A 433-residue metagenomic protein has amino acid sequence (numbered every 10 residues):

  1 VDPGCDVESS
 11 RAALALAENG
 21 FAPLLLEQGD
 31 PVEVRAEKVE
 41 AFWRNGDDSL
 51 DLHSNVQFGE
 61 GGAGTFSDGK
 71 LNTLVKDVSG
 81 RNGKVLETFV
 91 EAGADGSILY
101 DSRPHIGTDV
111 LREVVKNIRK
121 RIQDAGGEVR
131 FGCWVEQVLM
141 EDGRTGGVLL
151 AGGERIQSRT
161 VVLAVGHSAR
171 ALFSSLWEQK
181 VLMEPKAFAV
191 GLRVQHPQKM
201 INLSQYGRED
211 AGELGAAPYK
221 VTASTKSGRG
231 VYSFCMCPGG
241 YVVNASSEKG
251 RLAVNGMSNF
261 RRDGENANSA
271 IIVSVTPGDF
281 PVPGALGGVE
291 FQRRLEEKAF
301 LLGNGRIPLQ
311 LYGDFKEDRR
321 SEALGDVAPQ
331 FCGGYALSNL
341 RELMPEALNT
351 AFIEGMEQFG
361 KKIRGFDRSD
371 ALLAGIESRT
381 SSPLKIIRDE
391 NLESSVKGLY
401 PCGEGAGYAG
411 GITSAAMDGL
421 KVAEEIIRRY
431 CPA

Functional and structural regions predicted by a protein language model:
V1-K70, L74-T88, A92-A433: Residues forming the flavin
